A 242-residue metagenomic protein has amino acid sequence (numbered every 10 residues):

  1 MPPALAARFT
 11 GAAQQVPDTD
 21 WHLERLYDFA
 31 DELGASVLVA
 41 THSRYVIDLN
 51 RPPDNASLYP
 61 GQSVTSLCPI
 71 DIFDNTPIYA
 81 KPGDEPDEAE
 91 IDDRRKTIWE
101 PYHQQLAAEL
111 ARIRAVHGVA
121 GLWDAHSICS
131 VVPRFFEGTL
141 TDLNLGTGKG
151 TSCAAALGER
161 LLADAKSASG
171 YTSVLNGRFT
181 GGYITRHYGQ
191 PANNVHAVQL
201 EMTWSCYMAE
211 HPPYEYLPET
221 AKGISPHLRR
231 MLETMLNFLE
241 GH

Functional and structural regions predicted by a protein language model:
M1-L122, I128-H242: N-terminal catalytic or cofactor-binding beta/alpha core of small enzyme domains
